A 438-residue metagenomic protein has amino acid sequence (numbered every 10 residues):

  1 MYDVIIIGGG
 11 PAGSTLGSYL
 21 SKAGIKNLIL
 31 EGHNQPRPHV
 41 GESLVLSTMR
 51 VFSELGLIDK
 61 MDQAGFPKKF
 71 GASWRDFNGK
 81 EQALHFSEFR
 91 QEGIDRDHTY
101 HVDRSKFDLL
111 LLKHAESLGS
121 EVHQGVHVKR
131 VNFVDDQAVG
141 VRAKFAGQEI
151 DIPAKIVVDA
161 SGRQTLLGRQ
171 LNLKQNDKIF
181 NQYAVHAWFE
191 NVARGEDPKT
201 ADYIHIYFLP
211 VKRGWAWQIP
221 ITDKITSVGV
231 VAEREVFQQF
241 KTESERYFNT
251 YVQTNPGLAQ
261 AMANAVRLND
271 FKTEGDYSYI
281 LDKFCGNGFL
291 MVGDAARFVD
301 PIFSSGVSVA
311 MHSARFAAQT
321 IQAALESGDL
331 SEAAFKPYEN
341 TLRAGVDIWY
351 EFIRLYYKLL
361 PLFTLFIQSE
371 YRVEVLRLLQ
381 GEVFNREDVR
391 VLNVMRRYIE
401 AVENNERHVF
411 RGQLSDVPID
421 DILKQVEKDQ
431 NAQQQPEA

Functional and structural regions predicted by a protein language model:
I5-I7, S21-V40: Glycine-rich FAD pyrophosphate-binding loop
G13-S14: N-terminal Rossmann-fold NAD(P) dinucleotide-binding loop
H39-G79: N-terminal FAD cofactor-binding segment of flavoenzymes
A83, P210-R213, I219-I280, G286-N287 (+1 more regions): Mobile, glycine/GP-rich and aromatic-enriched active-site lid/loop segments adjacent to catalytic centers
Q91-K113, F237-E243: Short beta-strand to alpha-helix junction loop
H114-L258: Predominantly flavin-linked oxidoreductase catalytic cores and closely associated redox partners
V236-T320, A324-P337, A344: FAD/FMN-dependent oxidoreductases across multiple families
Q319-A438: C-terminal helical "tail/cap" subdomain of flavin- and related membrane-associated enzymes
